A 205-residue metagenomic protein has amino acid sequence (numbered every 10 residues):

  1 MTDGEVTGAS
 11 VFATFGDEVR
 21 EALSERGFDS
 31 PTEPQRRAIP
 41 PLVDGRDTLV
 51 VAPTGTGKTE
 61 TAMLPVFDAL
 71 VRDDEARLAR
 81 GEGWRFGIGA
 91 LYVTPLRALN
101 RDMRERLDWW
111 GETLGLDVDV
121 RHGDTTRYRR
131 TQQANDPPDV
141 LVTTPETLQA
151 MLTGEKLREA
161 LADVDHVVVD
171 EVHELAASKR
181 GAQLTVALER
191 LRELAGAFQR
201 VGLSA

Functional and structural regions predicted by a protein language model:
M1-T14: Haloarchaeal acidic low-complexity proteome signature biased toward cell-envelope/secretome components but also
F12-A205: Conserved P-loop/Walker A NTP-binding site and adjacent catalytic elements of P-loop NTPases
